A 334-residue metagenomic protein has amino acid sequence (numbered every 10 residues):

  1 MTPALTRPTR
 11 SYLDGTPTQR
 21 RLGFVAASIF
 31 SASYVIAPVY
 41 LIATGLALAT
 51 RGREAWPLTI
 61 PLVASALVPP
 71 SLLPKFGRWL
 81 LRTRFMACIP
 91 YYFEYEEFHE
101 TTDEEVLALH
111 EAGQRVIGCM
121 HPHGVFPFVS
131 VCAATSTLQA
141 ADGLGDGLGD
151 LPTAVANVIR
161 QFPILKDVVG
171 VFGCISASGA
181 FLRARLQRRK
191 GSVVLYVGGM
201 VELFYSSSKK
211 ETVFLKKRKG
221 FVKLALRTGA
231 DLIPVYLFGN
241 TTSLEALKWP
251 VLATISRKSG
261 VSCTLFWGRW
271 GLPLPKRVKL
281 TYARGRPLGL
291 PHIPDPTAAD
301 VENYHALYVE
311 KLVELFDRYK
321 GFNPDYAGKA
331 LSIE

Functional and structural regions predicted by a protein language model:
M1-D14: Extended, low-complexity, polar regulatory segments
R7-P8, Y95-H99, G321-P324: N-terminal, post-signal-peptide metal-ligating segments of extracellular/periplasmic oxidoreductases, dominated by
Y12-A66: Alpha-helical bilayer-embedded segments of polytopic membrane proteins, i.e., transmembrane/intramembrane helices
V68-C88: Transmembrane-cytosolic junction motif
L81, F85-G289, P294-D295: Soluble catalytic domains of membrane acyltransferases
L280-A283, H292, A299-F322: Pol beta-like nucleotidyltransferase catalytic core
G321-E334: C-terminal helix/juxtamembrane-tail motif
